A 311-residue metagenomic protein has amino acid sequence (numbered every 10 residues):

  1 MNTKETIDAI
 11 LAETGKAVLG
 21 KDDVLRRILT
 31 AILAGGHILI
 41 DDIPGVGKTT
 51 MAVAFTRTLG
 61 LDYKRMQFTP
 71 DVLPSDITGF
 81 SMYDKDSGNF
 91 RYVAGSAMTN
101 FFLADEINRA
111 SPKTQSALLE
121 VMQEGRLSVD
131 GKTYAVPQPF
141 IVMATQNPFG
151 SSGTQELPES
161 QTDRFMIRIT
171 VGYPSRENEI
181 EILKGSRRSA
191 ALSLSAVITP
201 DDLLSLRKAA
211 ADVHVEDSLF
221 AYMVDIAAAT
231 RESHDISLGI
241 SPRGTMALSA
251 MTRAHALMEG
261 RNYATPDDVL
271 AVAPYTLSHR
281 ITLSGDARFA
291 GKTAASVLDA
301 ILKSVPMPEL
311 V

Functional and structural regions predicted by a protein language model:
M1-V24, D212-H214: Dynamic helix-loop-helix/coil hinge segments at AAA+ ATPase domain boundaries and subdomain interfaces
R27-T30, Y83-L103: Conserved alpha-helical scaffold flanking the Walker A/P-loop in AAA+ ATPase domains
L29-G35, I43-P44, A94-A97, Y134-V136: Phosphate-binding P-loop
I32-T69: Walker A/P-loop
D42, D105-E106, A117: Walker B catalytic acidic pair
I43, I77, T145: P-loop (Walker A) phosphate-binding loop of NTP-binding proteins
D84-N89, A110, T114, M122-V213 (+1 more regions): Canonical AAA+ ATPase core
E232-V311: C-terminal engagement/docking regions of AAA+ P-loop ATPases
